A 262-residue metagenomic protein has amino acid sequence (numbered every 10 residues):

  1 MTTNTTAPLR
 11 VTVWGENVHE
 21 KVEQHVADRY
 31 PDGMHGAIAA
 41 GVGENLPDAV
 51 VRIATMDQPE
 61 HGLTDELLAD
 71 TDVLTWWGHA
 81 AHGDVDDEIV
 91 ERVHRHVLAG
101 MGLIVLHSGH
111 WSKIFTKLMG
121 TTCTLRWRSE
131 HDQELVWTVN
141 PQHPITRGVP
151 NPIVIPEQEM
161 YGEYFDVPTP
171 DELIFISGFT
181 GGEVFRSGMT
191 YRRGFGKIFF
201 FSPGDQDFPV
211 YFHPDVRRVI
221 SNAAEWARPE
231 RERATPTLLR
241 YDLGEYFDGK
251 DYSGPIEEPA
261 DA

Functional and structural regions predicted by a protein language model:
M1-L9, A37-N45, Y246, I256-A262: Basic/polar N-terminal segments that are highly enriched at the extreme N-terminus, encompassing both cleavable
A7-R29: Short glycine-rich His-centered loop
T12-E16, L106, F201: Short hydrophobic segments within beta-strands
V22-V26, D207-D215: A short acidic/glycine-rich loop-to-helix N-cap element
E23-S112: Helical hinge/lid and interdomain linker segments adjacent to catalytic or ligand-binding clefts that mediate domain
A49-R52, E60, A69, L125-S202 (+2 more regions): Catalytic beta-strand/loop cores that center a nucleophilic Ser/Cys/Thr and support acyl-enzyme chemistry
A81-V149: A glycine-rich, often tryptophan-bearing local segment used as a flexible ligand/cofactor-contacting loop or short
I220-T235: Short, hydrophobic alpha-helical segments
